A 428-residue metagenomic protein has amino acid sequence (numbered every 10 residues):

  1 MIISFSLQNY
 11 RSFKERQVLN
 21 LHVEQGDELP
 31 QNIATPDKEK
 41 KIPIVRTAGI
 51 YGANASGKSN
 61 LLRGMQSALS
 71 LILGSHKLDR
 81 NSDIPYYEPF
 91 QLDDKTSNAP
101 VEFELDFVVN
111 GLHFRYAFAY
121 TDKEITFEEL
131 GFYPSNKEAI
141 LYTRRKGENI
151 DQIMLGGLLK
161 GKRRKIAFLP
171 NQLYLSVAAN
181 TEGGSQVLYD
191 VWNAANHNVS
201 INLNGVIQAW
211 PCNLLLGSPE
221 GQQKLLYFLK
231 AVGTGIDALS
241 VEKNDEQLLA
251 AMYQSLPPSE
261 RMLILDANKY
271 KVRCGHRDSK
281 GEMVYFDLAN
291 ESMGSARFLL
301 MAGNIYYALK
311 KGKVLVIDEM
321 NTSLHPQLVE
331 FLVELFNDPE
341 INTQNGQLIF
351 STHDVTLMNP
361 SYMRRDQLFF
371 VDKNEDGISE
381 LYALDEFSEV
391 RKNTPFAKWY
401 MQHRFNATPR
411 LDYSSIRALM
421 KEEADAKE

Functional and structural regions predicted by a protein language model:
M1-L73, S279-T408, A424: Switch/communication elements of ASCE P-loop NTPase nucleotide-binding domains
L7, L105-V109, F132, H276-K280 (+1 more regions): Short acidic, glycine-rich loop/turn motifs
F13-E15, N110-F114, E124, N136-E138 (+2 more regions): Short acidic/polar mixed-charge low-complexity motifs
V18, E104, R115-A117, M262 (+1 more regions): Short, surface-exposed charged micro-motifs
A34, K38-G49, A53-A55, L62-Y116 (+1 more regions): Conserved P-loop NTP-binding catalytic core
L62-A99, P170-L229, E334-L348, H353-L357: An exposure/low-complexity boundary signal
R115-A250: Electropositive, glycine-dotted interaction segments that contact anionic polymers or phosphate-rich ligands
I207-N290, F405, P409-S415, L419-E428: Extended helical coiled-coil dimerization/tether regions that scaffold and oligomerize large DNA-maintenance assemblies
